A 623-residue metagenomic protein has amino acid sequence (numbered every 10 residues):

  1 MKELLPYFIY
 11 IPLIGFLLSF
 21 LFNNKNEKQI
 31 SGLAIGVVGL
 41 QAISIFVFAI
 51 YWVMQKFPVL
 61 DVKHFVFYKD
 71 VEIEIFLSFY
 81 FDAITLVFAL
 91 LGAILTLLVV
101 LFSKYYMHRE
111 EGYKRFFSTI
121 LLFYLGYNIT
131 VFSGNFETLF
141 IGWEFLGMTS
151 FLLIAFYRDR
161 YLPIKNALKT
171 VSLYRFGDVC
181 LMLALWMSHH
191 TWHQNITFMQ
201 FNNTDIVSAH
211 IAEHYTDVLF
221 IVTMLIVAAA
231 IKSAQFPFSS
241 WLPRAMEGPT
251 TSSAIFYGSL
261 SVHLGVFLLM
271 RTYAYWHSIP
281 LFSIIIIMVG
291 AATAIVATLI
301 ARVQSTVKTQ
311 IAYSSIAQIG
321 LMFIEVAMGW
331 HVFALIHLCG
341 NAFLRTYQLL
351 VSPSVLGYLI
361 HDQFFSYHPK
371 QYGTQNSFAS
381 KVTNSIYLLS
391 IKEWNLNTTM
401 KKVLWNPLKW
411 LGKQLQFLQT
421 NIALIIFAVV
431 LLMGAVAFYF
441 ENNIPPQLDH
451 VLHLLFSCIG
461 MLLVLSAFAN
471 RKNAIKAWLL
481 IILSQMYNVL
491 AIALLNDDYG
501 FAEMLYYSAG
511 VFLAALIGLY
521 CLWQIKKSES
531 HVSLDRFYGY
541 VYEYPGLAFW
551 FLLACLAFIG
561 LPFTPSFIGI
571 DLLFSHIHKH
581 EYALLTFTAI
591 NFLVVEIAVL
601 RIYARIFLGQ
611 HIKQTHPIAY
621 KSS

Functional and structural regions predicted by a protein language model:
M1-D571, S575-S623: ...captures the hydrophobic TM-helix bundle architecture rather than a specific catalytic motif, and can also fire on
